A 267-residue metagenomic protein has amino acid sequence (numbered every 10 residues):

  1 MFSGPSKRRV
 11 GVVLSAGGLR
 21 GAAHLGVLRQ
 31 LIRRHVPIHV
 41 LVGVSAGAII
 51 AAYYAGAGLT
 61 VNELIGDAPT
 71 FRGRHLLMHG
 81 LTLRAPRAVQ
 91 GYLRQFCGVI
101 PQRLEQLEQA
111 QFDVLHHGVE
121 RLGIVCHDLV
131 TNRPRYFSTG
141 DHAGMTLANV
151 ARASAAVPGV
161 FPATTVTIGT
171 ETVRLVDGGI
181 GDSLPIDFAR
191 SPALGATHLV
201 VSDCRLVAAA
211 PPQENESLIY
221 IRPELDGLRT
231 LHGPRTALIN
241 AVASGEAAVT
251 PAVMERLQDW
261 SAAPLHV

Functional and structural regions predicted by a protein language model:
M1-V44, A52-V267: Patatin-like phospholipase
